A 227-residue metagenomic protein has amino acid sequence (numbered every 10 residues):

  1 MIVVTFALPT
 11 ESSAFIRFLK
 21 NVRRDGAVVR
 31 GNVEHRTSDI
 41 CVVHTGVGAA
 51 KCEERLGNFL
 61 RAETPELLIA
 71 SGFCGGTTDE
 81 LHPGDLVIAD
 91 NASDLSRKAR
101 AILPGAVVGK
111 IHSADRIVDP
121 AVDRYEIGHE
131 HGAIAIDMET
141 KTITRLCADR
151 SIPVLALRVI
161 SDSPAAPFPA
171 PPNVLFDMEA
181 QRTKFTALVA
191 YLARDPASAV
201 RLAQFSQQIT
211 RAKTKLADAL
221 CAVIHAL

Functional and structural regions predicted by a protein language model:
I2, G26-L227: Glycine-rich phosphate- or other oxyanion-binding loops that anchor nucleotides, phosphorylated ligands
I2-V22: N-terminal beta1-alpha1 ligand-phosphate binding loop
